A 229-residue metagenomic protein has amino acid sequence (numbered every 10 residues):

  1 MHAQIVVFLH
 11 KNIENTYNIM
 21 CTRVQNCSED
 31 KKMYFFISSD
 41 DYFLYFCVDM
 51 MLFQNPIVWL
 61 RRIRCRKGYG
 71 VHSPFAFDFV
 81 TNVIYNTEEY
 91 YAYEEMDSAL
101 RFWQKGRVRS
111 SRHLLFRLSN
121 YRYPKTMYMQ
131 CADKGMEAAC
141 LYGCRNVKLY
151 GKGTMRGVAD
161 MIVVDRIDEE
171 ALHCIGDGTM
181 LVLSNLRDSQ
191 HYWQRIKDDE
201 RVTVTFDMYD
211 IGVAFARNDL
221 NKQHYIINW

Functional and structural regions predicted by a protein language model:
V7, K11-Y17, C21-T179, L186-W229: A short alpha-helical cap/connector motif
